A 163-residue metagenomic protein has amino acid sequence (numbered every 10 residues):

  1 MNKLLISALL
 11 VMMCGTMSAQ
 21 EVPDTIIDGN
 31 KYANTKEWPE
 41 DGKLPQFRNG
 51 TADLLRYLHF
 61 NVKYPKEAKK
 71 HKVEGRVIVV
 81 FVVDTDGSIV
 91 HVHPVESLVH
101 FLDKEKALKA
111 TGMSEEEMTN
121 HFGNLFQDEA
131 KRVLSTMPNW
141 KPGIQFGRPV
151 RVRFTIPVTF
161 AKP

Functional and structural regions predicted by a protein language model:
L4-C14: Sec-dependent N-terminal signal peptides
L5-I6, S18-P163: Charge-biased low-complexity segments
